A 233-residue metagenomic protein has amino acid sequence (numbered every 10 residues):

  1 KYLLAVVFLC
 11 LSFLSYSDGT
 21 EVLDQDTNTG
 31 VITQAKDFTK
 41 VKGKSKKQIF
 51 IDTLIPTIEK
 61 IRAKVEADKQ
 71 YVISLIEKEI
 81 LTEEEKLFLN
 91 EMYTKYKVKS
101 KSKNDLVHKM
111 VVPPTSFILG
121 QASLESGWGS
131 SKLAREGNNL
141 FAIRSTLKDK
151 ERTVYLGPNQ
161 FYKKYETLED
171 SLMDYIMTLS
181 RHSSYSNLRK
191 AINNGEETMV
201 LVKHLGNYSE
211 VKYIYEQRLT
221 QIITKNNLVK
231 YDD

Functional and structural regions predicted by a protein language model:
Y2-L11: Sec-dependent N-terminal signal peptides
F13-G120, L124-D233: Catalytic cores of secreted/periplasmic lytic hydrolases that degrade extracellular macromolecules
